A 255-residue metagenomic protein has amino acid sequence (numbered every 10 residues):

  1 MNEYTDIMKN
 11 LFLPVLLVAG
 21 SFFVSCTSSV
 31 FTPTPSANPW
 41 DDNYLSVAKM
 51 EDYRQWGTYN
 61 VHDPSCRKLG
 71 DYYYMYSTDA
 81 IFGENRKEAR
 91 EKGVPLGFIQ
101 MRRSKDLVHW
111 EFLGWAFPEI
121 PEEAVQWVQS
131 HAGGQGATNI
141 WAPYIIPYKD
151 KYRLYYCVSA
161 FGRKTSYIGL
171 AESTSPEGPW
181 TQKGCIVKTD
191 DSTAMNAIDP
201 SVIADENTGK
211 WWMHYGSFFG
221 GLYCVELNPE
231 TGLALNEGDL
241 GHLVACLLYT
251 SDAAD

Functional and structural regions predicted by a protein language model:
P14-F22: Bacterial N-terminal signal peptides
P33-Y73, A80-I81: N-terminal module-boundary/linker segments of secreted carbohydrate-active enzymes
N38-R54, W110-E119, V125-H131, S175-T193 (+1 more regions): Blade-edge beta-strand/turn elements of extracellular beta-propeller and related beta-sheet repeat scaffolds
H62-E91, L113-A116, I140-R163, Q182-K183 (+3 more regions): Hydrophobic core segments of beta-strands in well-ordered, beta-rich domains
F98-Q100, I168-A171, Y223: A short loop-to-beta-strand structural motif that recurs across blades of beta-propeller domains
Y249-D255: Conserved small/polar residues in nucleotide/adenosyl-binding loops
